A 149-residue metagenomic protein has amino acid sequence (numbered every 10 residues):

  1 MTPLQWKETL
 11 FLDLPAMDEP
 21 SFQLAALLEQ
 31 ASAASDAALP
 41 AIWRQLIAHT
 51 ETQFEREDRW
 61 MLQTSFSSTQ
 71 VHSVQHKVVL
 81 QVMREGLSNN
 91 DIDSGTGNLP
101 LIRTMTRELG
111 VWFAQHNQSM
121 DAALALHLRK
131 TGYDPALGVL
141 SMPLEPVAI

Functional and structural regions predicted by a protein language model:
M1-I149: Small-residue-biased structural context
